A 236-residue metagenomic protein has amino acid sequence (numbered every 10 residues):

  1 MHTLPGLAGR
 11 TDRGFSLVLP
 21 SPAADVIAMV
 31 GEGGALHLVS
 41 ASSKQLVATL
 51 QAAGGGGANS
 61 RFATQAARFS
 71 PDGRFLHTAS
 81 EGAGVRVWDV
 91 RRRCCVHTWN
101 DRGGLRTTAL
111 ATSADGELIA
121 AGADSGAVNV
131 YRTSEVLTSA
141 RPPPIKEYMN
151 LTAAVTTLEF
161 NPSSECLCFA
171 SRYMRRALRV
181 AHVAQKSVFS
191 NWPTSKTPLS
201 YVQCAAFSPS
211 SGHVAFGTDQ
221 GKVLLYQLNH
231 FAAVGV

Functional and structural regions predicted by a protein language model:
H2-A8, Q45-G57, C94-N100, P143-Y148 (+1 more regions): A short beta-strand motif characteristic of beta-propeller blades
R10-P20, G57-R68, G104-T112, A153-E159 (+1 more regions): Canonical WD40 repeat/beta-propeller blade segments in eukaryotic WD-repeat proteins
A23-A24, D72-G73, G116, S164 (+2 more regions): Conserved loop/turn motif of beta-propeller repeat scaffolds
V30-G33, A79-G82, G122-S125, A170-M174 (+1 more regions): Conserved strand-to-loop turn within each blade of WD40 beta-propeller repeats
L36-S40, V85-D89, V128-T133, A177-V183 (+1 more regions): WD40-repeat beta-propellers
P143-T157, S187-P209: Conserved blade-ending motifs and adjacent loop-strand segments that build the rim/top face of beta-propeller domains
S208-V236: Blade-level signature of beta-propeller repeat domains, shared across WD40, Kelch, NHL, RCC1 and BNR/Asp-box propellers
